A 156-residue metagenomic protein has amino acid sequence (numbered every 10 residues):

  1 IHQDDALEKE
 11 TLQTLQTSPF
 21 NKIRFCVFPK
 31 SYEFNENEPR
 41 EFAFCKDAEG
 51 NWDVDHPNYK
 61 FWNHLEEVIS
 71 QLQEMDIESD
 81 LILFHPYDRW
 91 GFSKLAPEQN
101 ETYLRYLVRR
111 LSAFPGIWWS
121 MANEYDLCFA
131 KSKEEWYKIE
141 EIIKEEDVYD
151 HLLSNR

Functional and structural regions predicted by a protein language model:
I1-R156: Active-site mouth of glycoside hydrolases
